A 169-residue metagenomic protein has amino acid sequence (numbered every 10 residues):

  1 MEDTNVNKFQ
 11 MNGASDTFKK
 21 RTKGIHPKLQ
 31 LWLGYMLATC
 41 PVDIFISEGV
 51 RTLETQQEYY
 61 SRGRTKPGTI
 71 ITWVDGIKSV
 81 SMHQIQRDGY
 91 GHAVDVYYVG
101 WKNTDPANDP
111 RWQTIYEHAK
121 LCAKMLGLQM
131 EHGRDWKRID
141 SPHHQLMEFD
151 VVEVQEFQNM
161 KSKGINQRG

Functional and structural regions predicted by a protein language model:
M1-E48: Active-site acidic/histidine clusters and adjacent loop/turn architecture that either coordinate catalytic ions
G13, E54, I139: Residue-level signal for pocket-adjacent positions within structured domains
K23, P27, E54, P110-Q113: Generic alpha-helical secondary structure signal
Y35-K66, M125, E131: Extended, low-complexity, intrinsically disordered C-terminal regulatory tails of eukaryotic serine/threonine kinases
G49-Y90: Active-site-adjacent loop/helix surface patches within enzyme catalytic domains that shape the substrate-binding cleft
I77-G169: Catalytic cores and adjacent binding grooves of peptidoglycan-active enzymes
